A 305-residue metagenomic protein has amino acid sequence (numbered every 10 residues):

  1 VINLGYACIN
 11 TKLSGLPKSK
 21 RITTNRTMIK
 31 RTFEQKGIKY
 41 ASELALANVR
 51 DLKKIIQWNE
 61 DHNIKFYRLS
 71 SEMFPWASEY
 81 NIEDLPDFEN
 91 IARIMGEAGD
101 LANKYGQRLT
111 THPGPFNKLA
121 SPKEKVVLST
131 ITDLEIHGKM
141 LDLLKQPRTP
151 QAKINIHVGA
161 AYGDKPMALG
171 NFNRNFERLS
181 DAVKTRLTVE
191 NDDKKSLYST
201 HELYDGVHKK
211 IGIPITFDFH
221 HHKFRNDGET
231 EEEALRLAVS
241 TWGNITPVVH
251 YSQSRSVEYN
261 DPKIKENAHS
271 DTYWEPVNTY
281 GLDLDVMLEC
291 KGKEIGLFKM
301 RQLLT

Functional and structural regions predicted by a protein language model:
V1-R108, P115-Q146, P150, R178 (+4 more regions): Alpha/beta catalytic barrel-like cores
P113-P115, N155-A160, V189-D193, F217-F219 (+1 more regions): Short, structured patches in soluble enzyme cores that scaffold and shape functional sites
I136, G163-R178, D193-Y198: Active-site glycine-rich loop that binds ribose-phosphate moieties when present
A152-A168, N260-E266: Glycine-rich phosphate-binding "P-loop"
I211-I215: Conserved active-site beta-strand-loop modules that form the wall/rim of enzyme catalytic pockets and either contain
H220-N226: Short acidic, Gly/Ser-rich segments with clustered Asp/Glu that frequently serve as metal-coordination loops in enzyme
